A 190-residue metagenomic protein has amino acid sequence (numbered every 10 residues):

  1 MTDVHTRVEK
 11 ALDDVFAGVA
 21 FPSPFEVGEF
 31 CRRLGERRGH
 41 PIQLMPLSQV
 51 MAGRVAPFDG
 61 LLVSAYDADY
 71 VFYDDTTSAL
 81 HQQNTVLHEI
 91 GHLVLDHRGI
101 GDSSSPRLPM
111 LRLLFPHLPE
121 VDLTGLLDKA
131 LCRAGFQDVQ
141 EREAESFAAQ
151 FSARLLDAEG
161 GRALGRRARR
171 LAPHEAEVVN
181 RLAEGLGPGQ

Functional and structural regions predicted by a protein language model:
M1-V19, D69-H81, H88: Short, charged N-terminal helix-start/capping segments
T2, D13-F21, F25-L34, I100 (+1 more regions): Metalloprotease/metallohydrolase-associated module, dominated by Zn2+-dependent proteases
T2-V63: Auxiliary, metal-adjacent structural segments of Zn-dependent hydrolase domains
Q43-Q83, I90-D102: Active-site scaffold of zinc-dependent metalloenzymes
P57-G60, N84-H88, L108-P109, A144 (+1 more regions): Surface-exposed beta-strand edges and their flanking turn/coil or helix-capping segments
T76, Q82, V86, A134-Q137 (+1 more regions): A general, composition-driven signal for non-globular sequence regions
